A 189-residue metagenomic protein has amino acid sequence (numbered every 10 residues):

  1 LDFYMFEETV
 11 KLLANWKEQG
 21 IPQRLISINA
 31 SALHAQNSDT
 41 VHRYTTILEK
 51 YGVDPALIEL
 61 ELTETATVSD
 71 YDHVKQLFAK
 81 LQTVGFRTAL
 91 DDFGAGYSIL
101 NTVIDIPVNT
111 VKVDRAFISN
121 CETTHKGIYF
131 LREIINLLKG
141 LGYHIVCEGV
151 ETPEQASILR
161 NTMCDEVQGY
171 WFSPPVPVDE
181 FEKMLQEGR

Functional and structural regions predicted by a protein language model:
L1-V53, A66, A79-K80, A95 (+1 more regions): Bacterial c-di-GMP phosphodiesterase EAL domain
A14-W16, S31-S38, L57-D72, V84-R189: EAL-family c-di-GMP phosphodiesterase catalytic domain
